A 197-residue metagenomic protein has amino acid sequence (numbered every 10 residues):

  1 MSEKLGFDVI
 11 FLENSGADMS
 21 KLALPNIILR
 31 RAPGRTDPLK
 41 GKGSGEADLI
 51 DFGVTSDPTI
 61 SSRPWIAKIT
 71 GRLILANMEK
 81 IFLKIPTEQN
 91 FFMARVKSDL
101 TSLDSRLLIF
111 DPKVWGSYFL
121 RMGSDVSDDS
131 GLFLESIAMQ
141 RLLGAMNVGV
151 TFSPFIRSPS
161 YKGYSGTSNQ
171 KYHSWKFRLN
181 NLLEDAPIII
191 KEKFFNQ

Functional and structural regions predicted by a protein language model:
M1-Q197: ER/Golgi luminal nucleotide-sugar-dependent glycosyltransferases, focusing on the catalytic module
